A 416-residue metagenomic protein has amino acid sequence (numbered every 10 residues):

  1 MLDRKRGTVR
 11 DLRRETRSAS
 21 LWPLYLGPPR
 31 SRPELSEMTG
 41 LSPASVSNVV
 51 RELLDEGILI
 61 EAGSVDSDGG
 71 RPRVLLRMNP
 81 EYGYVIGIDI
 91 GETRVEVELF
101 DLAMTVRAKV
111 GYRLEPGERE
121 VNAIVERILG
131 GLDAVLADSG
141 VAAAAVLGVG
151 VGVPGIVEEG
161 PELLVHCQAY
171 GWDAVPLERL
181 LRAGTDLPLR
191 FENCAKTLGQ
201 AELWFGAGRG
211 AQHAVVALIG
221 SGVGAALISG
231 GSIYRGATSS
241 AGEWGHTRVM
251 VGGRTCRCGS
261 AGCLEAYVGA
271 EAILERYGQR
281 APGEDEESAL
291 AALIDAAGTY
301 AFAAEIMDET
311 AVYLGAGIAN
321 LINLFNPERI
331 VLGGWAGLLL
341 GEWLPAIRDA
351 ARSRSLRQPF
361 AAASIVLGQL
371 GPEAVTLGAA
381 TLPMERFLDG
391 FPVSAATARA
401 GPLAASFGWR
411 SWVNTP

Functional and structural regions predicted by a protein language model:
M1-P72, L76, F391-P416: Nucleotide/phosphate-binding catalytic cleft detector across ATP-hydrolyzing and phosphate-transferring enzymes
L2-D3, V9, R14, W22-Y25 (+2 more regions): Glycine-rich phosphate-binding/hydrolytic loop that grips phosphoryl groups
D3-G7, A19, Y25, I90-N122 (+1 more regions): Short glycine-rich, Thr/Ser-proximal phosphate-binding strand/loop in the N-terminal lobe of ATP-dependent enzymes
S31, A261-V331: A mobile "lid/hinge" subdomain adjacent to the ATP/sugar-phosphate binding pocket shared across diverse ATP-dependent
E61-V85, L189-A214: Conserved phosphate-binding catalytic cores of ATP/NTP-utilizing and phosphoryl-transfer enzymes
G70-K109, A217-S229: Gly/Thr-rich phosphate-binding beta-strand-loop-beta motif of the actin/hexokinase/Hsp70
V106-H213, G341-S353: Glycine-rich phosphate-binding loop and adjoining helix at the ATP-binding site of ATP-dependent phosphoryl-transfer
A211-Y267, W412: Glycine-rich phosphate-binding loop of actin/hexokinase-like ATP-binding domains
